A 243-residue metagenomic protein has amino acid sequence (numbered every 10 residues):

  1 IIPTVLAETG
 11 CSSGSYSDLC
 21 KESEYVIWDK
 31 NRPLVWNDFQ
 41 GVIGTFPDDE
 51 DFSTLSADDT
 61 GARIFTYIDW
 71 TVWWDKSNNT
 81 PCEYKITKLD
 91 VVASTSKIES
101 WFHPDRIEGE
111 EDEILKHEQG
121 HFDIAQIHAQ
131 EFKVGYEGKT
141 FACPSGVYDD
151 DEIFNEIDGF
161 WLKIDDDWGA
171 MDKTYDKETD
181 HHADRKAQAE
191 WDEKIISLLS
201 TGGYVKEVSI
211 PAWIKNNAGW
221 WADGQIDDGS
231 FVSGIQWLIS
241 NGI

Functional and structural regions predicted by a protein language model:
I2-C11: Sec-dependent signal peptide cleavage junction
S12-V91, T95, S100-F102, A142-V205: Metalloprotease/metallohydrolase-associated module, dominated by Zn2+-dependent proteases
F102-E108: Substrate-binding clefts and substrate-entry loops adjacent to catalytic sites of polymer-processing enzymes acting on
E113-Q126: Active-site recognition of the HExxH zinc-binding catalytic motif
I124-A125, A129, G224: Active-site-flanking alpha-helical
I127-G159, F231-I243: A compact, surface-exposed functional segment
Y204-I243: Acidic, Ser/Pro/Thr-rich low-complexity regulatory regions and the short amphipathic helical interaction modules they
